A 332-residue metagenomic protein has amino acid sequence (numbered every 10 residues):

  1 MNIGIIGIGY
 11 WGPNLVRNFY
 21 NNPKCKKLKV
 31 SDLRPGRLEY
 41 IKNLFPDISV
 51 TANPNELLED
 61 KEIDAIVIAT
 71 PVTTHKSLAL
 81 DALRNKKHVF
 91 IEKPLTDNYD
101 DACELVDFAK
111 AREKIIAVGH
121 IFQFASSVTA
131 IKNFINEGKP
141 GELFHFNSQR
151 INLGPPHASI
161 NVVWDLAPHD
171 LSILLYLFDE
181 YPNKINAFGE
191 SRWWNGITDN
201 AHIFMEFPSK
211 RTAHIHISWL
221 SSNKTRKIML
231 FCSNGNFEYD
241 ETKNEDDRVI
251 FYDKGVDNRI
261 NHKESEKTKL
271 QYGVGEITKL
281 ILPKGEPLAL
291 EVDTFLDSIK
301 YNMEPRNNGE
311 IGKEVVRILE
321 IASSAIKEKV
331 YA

Functional and structural regions predicted by a protein language model:
M1-F45: N-terminal Rossmann-like dinucleotide-binding module
D47-P54: Conserved SAM-binding strand-loop segment of SAM-dependent methyltransferases
A65-H120: Beta-strand-loop-alpha-helix segment that lines the small-molecule cofactor/substrate pocket of alpha/beta enzymes
A65-V67, P208, L280-L282, A289-A332: C-terminal helix-rich "cap/oligomerization" subdomain common to oxidoreductases
D107-I115, T129-L143: Basic phosphate/pyrophosphate-binding loop/patch that engages nucleotide-derived ligands
L153-N223, M229, E310: Rossmann-like dinucleotide-binding domain that binds NAD(P)(H)
W194, S209-L290: NAD(P)-dinucleotide binding in Rossmann-like oxidoreductases
